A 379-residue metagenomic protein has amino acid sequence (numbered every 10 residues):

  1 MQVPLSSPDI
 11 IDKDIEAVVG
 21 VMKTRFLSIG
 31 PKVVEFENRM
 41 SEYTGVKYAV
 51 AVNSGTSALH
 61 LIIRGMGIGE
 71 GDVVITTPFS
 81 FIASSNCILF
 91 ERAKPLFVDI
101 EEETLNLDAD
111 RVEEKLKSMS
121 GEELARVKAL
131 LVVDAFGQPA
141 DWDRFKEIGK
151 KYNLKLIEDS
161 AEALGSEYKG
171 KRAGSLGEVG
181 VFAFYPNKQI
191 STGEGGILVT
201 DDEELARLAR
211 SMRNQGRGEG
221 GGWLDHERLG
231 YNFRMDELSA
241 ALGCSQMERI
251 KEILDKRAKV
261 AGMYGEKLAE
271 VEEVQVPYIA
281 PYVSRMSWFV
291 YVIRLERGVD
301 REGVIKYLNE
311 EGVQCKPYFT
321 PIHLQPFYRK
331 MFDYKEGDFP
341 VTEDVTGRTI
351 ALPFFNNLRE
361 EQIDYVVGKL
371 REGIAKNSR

Functional and structural regions predicted by a protein language model:
M1-F26, P31, P353: N-terminal "arm"/small-domain region of PLP-dependent enzymes with the aminotransferase-like
F26-V73, C87-L89, F97-D99, E122 (+1 more regions): Phosphate-binding glycine-rich loop
V33-N38, V46-A49, D110, E114-K117 (+6 more regions): PLP-dependent aminotransferase class I/II
S80-S85: Conserved coil-to-alpha-helix start sites within the AMP-binding
R92: Structured binding elements
E103-T192, L198-V199, E204: Active-site phosphate-binding strand-loop segment of PLP-dependent enzymes
